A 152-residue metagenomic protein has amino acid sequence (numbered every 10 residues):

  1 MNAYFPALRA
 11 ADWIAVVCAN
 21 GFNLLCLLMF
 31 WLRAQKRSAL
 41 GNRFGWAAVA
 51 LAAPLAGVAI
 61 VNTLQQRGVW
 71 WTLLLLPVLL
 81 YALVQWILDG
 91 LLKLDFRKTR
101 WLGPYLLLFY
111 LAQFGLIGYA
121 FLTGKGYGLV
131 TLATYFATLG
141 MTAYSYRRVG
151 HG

Functional and structural regions predicted by a protein language model:
M1-A10: Short, strongly hydrophobic alpha-helical membrane anchors
R9-Q35, L139: N-terminal signal-anchor/start-transfer transmembrane helix
V16-N23, A47-A56, T72-W86: Hydrophobic alpha-helical transmembrane segments
C26-A39, W86-D95, A143-G152: C-terminal ends of transmembrane helices
Q35-W71: Membrane-helix boundary elements
A39-A50, L75, R97-L106: Cytoplasmic-side transmembrane-helix entry/capping segments in multi-pass membrane proteins
A56-Q65, Y110-Y127: Hydrophobic alpha-helical transmembrane segments in multi-pass integral membrane proteins
L76-D89, K98-F121, A133-G140: Hydrophobic alpha-helical membrane segments
